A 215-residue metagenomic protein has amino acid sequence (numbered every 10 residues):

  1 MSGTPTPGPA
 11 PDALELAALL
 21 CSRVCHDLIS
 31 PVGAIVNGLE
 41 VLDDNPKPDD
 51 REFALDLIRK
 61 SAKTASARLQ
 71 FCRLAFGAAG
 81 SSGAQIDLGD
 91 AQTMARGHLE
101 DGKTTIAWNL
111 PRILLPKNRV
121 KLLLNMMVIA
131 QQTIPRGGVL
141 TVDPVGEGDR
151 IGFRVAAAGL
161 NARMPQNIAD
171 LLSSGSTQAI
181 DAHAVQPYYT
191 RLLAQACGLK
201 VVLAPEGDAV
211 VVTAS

Functional and structural regions predicted by a protein language model:
M1-P7: Cytosolic coiled-coil signaling helices that couple upstream sensory modules
P9-L19, F53, K103-Q131, P135 (+1 more regions): Conserved short strand/loop->alpha-helix "switch" segment adjacent to the catalytic nucleotide/phosphoryl-transfer site
A18-L39, D43-N45, N118-G146, Q186-A196: Conserved ATP-binding N-box helix of the HATPase_c
L42-A54: Conserved catalytic segment of histidine kinase HATPase_c domains, centered on the N-box/ATP-lid region
R51-T105, A158: Conserved DHp (HisKA) dimerization/phosphotransfer helix of two-component histidine kinases, i.e., the long coiled-coil
E147-P187, S215: Glycine-rich/acidic phosphate-handling loop/turn and adjacent ATP-lid/helix of nucleotide-binding kinase/ATPase domains
G198-P205: Glycine-rich ATP-binding loops of the HATPase_c
E206-V212: Glycine-rich nucleotide-binding loop
